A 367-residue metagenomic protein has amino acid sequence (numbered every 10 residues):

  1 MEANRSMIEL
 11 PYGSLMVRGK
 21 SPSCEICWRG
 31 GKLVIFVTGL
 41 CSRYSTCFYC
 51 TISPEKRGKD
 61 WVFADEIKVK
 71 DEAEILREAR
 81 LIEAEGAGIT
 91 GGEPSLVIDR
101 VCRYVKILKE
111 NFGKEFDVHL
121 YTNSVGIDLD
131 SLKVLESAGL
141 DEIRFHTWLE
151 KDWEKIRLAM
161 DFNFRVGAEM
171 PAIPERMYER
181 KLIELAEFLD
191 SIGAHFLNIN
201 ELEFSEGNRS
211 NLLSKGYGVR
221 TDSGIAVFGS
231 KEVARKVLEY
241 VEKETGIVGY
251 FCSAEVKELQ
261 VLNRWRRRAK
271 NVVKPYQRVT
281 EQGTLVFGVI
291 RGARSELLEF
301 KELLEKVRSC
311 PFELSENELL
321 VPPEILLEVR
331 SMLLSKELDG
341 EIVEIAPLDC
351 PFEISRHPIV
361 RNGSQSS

Functional and structural regions predicted by a protein language model:
M1-V17, V272-S367: Radical SAM enzyme core and accessory elements
M7-K68: Canonical Radical SAM [4Fe-4S] cluster-binding loop centered on the CxxxCxxC motif and its immediate flanking residues
S23-S42, A73-C102, I107: A short, flexible N-terminal coil/short beta segment enriched in small residues
S45, K56-D60, D65-L76, I82-A87 (+6 more regions): Conserved mixed alpha/beta catalytic, RNA-binding, or beta-rich assembly cores of soluble enzyme, regulatory
T51, C102-G113, E136, I156-F162 (+1 more regions): Surface-exposed amphipathic alpha-helices with a cationic face
E55-K68, I82-V97, N111-I127, S131-W153 (+2 more regions): Core AdoMet radical
K70-L76, G126-L135, Y178-E187: Short, acidic/polar
K151, I156-Q260, Y276-G283: Conserved C-terminal portion of the radical SAM core fold that forms the substrate/S-adenosylmethionine-binding
